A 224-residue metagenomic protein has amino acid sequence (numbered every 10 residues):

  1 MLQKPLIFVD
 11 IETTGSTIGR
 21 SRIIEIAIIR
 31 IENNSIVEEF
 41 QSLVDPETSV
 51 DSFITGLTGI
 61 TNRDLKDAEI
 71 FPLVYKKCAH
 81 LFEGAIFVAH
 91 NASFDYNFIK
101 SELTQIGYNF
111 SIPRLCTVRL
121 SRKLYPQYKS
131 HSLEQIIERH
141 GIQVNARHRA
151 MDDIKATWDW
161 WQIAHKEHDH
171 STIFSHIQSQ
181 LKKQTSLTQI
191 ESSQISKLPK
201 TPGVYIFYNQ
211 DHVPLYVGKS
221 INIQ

Functional and structural regions predicted by a protein language model:
M1-I112, P126-H148: Conserved non-catalytic scaffold segment of RNase H-like nuclease domains
F8-V9, L115, L215-V217: Short hydrophobic beta-strand that contains or immediately precedes a catalytic carboxylate
D10-E12, D95, C116, D153 (+1 more regions): Acidic active-site catalytic centers that drive phospho-/nucleotidyl reactions and related ester hydrolyses
T13-G15, R119, A156, N222: Short, glycine/acidic-enriched loop or turn micro-motifs at the edges of active sites
I112-S121: A short, structured active-site edge motif that brings together acidic residues
L124-Q127, H140, W160-E167: Change "in soluble alpha/beta enzymes" to "in soluble alpha/beta proteins
D152-I223: GIY-YIG nuclease catalytic motif and its immediate N-terminal context
